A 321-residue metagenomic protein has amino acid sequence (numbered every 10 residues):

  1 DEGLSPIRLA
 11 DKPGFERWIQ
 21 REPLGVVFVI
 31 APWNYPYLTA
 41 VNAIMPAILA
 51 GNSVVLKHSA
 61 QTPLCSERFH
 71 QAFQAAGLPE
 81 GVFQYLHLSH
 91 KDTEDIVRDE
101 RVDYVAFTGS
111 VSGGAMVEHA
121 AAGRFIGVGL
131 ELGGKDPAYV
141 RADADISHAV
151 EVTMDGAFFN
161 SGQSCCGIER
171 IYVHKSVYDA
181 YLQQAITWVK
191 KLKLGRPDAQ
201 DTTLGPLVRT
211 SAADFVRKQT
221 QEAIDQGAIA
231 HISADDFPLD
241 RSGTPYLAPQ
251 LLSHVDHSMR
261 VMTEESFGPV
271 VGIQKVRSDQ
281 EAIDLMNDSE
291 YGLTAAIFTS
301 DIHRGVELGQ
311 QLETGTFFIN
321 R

Functional and structural regions predicted by a protein language model:
D1-G3: Long amphipathic alpha-helix in the N-terminal Rossmann-like dinucleotide-binding domain of NAD(P)-dependent
I7-H148, V276: Rossmann-like NAD(P) dinucleotide-binding subdomain of oxidoreductase/dehydrogenase enzymes
P46, D95-I96, V152, E222 (+1 more regions): Well-formed, non-transmembrane alpha-helical positions, independent of function
S53-V55, A230, T316: A short hydrophobic/small-residue beta-strand
Q61, K91, R101, D145 (+5 more regions): Residue-level recognition of oxygen-bearing side chains
E80, D99, L132-G134, C165-C166 (+3 more regions): Short glycine-enriched loop/turn motifs at secondary-structure junctions
V102, K193, L239, Y246-R321: Conserved C-terminal structural/oligomerization subdomain of aldehyde/semialdehyde dehydrogenase
Y104, S112-D256, Q280, L285 (+1 more regions): ALDH superfamily catalytic-core signature
